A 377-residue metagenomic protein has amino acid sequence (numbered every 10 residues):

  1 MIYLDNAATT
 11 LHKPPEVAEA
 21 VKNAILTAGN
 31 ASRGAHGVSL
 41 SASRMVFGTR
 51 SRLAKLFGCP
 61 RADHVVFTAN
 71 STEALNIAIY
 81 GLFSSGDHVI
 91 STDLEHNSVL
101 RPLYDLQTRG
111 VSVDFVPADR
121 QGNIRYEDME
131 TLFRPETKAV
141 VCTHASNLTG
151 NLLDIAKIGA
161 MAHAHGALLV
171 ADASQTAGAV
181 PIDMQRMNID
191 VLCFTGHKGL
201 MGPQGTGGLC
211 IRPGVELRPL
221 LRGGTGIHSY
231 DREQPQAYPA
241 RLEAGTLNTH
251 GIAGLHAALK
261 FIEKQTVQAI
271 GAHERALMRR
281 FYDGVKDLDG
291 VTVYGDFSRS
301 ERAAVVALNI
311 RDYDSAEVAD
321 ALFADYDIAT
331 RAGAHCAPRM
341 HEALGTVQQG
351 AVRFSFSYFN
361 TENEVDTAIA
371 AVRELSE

Functional and structural regions predicted by a protein language model:
M1-E377: Pyridoxal 5′-phosphate
